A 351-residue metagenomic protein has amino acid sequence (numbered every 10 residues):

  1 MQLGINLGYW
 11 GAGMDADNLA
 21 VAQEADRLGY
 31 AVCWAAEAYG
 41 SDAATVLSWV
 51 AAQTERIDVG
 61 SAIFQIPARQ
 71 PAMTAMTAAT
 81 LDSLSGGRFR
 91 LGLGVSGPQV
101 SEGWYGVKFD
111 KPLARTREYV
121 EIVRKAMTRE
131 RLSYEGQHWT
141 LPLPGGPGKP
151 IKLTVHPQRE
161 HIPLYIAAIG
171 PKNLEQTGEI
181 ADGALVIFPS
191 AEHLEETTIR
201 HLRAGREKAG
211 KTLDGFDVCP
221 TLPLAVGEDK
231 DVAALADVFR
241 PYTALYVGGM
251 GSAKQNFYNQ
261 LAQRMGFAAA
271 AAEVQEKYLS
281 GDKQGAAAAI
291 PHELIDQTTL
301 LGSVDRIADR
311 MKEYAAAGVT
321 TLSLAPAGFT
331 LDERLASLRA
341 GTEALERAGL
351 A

Functional and structural regions predicted by a protein language model:
M1-A351: Active-site-adjacent structural elements that line small-molecule/cofactor binding pockets in enzymes
